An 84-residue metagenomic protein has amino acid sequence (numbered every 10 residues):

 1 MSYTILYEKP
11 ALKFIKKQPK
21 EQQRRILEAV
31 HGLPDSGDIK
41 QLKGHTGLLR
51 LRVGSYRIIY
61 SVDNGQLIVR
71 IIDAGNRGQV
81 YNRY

Functional and structural regions predicted by a protein language model:
M1-L6, K13, E21-R24, I39 (+2 more regions): Enriched for short, Lys/Arg-rich terminal
E28-L51: A short, surface-exposed loop/turn module that caps and links secondary-structure elements
I58: NAD-dependent ADP-ribosyltransferases
